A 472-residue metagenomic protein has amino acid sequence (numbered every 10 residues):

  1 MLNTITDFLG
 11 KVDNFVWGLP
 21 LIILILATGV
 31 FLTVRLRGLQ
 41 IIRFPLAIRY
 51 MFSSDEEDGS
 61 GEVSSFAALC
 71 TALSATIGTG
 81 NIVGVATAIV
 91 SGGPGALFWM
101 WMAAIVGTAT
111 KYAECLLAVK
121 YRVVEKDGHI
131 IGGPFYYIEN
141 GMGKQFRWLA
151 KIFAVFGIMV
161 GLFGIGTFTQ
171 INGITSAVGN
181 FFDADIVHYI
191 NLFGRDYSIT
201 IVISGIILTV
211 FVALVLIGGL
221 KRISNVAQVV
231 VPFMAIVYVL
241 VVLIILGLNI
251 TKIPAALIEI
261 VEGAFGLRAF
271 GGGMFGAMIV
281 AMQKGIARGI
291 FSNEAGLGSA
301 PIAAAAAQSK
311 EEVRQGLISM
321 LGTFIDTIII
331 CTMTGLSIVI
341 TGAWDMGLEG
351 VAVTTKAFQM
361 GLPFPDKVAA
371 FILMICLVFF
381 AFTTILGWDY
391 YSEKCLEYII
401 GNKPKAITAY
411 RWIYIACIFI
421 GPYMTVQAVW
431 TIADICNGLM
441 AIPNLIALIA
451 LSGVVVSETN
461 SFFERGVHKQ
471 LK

Functional and structural regions predicted by a protein language model:
M1-T79, I89-A96, G107, F419 (+1 more regions): N-terminal alpha-helical transmembrane segments of multi-pass membrane transport and channel/translocase proteins
T4-I5, R35-Q40, G80-V85, G161-I174 (+6 more regions): Transmembrane helix-loop junctions in multi-pass membrane proteins
L24-F31, L36-I48, I171-V178, I199-N249 (+4 more regions): Membrane-interface loop-to-helix entry segments
T28, L32-T33, S74, A103-G128 (+4 more regions): Helix-loop-helix module between adjacent transmembrane segments
T33, E114-R122, K126, V242-E259 (+4 more regions): Extracellular/periplasmic helix-exit of transmembrane alpha-helices
G38-S65, T87-I89, G93-L97, W101 (+5 more regions): Flexible loop linkers connecting adjacent transmembrane helices in multi-pass alpha-helical membrane transporters
D58-S91, L117-G141, I152-V155, M159 (+2 more regions): Alpha-helical membrane segments and immediately flanking helix-loop junctions that form or couple to the substrate/ion
G218, N225-Q228, F233-A305, K356: Membrane-embedded translocation segments of transport machinery
